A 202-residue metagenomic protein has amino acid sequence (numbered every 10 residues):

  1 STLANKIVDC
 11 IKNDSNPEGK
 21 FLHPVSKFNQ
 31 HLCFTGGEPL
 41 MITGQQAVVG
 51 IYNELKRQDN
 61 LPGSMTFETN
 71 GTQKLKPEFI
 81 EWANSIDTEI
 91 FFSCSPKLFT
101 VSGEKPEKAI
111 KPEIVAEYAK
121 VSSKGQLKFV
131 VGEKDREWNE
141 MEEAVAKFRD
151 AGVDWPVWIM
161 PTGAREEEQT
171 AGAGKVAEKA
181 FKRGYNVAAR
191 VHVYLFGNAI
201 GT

Functional and structural regions predicted by a protein language model:
S1-C33: Conserved alpha-helical substructure of the radical SAM core
L22, K27, L40-T202: Conserved AdoMet/S-adenosylmethionine-binding subsite of the radical SAM
G36-G37: Active-site beta-strand/loop signature of hydrolases that rely on acidic residues for catalysis
